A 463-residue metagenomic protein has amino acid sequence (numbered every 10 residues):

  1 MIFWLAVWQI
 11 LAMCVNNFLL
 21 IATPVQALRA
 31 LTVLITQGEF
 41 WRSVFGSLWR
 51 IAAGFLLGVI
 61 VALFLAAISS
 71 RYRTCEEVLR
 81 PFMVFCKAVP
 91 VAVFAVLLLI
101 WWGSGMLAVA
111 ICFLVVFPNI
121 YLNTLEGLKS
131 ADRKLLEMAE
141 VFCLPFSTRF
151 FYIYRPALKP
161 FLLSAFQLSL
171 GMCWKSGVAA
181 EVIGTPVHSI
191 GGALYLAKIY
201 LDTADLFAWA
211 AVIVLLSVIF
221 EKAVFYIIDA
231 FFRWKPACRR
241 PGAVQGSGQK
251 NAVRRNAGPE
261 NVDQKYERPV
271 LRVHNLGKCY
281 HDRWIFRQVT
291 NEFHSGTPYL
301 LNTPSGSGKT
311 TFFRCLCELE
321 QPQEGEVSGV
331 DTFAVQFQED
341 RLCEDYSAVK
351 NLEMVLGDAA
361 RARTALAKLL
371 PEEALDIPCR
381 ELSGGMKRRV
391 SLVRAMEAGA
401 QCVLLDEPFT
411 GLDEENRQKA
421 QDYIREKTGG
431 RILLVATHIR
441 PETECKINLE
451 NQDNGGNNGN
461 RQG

Functional and structural regions predicted by a protein language model:
A110, L114, S147-A180: Transmembrane alpha-helices
C317: Helix-to-loop junction immediately C-terminal to a conserved catalytic motif
D345-R361: Q-loop/switch helix immediately C-terminal to the Walker
A360-L375: Conserved ABC ATPase "signature" region
P378-L382, M386: Conserved ABC ATPase signature
L392: Hydrophobic anchor residue at the start of the ABC signature
D406, L412-D413, R417: ABC-family nucleotide-binding domains
